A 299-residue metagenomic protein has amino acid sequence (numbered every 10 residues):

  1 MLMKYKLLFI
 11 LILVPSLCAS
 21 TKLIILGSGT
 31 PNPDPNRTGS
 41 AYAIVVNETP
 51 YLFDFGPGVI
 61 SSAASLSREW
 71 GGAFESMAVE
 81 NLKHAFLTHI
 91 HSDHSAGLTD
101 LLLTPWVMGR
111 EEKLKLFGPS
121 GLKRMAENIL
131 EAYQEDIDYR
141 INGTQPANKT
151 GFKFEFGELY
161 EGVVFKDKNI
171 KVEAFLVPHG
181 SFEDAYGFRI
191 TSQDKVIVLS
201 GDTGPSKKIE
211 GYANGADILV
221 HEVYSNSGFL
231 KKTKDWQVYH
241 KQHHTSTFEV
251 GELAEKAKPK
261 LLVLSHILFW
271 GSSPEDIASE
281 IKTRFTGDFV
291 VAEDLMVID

Functional and structural regions predicted by a protein language model:
M1-M3: N-terminal secretory signal peptides that target proteins for export/translocation
Y5-P15: Sec-dependent N-terminal signal peptides
A19-V198, I209, D276-D299: Binuclear metal-dependent hydrolase catalytic cores
G187, D194-V196, G204-M296: Cap/insert and terminal regions of metallo-dependent hydrolase folds
